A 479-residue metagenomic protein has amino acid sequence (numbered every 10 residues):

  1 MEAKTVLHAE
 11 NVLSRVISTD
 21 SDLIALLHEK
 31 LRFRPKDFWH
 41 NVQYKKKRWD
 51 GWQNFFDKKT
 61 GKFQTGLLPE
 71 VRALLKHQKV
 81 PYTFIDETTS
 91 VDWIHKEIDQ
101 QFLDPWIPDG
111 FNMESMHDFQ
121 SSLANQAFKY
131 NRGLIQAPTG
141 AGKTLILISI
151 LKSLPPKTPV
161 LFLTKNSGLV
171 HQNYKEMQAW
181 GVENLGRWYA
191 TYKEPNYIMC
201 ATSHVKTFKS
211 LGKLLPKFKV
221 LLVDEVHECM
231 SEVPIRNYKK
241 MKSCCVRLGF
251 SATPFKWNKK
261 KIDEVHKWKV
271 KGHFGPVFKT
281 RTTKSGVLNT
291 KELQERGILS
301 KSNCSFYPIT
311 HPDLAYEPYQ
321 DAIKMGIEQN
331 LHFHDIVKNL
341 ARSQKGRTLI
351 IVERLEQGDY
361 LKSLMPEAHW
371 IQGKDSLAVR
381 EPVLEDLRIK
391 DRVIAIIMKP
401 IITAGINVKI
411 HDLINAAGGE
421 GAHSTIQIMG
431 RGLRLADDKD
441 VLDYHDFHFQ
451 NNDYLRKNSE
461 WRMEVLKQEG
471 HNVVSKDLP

Functional and structural regions predicted by a protein language model:
W52-F55, I85-Q136: Conserved pre-motif I regulatory segment
K129-L154: Walker A/P-loop
P156-T207: Conserved nucleic-acid-binding Ia/Ib motif block in the N-terminal RecA-like helicase ATPase lobe
H171, E183-N196, L349, D359-Y360 (+1 more regions): Conserved helicase ATPase core of P-loop NTP-dependent helicases/translocases
A190-V220, S231-R236: Conserved helix/coil segment N-terminal to the catalytic DExD/H
H227-N303, L466: Post-DEXD/H (motif II) to motif III coupling segment of the RecA-like Helicase ATP-binding lobe
L314-S363: Conserved interdomain hinge at the start of the Helicase C-terminal
G373-E469: Conserved RecA-like P-loop NTPase helicase motor core
